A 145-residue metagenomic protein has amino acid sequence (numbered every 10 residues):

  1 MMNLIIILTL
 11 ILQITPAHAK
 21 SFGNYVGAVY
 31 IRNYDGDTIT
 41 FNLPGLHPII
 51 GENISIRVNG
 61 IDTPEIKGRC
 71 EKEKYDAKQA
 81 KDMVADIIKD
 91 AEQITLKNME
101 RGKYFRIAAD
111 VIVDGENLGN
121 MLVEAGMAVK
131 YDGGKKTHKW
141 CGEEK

Functional and structural regions predicted by a protein language model:
N3, L8, L12-K145: Small beta-barrel nucleic-acid-binding modules, primarily SNase/OB-fold domains and secondarily Tudor-like barrels
